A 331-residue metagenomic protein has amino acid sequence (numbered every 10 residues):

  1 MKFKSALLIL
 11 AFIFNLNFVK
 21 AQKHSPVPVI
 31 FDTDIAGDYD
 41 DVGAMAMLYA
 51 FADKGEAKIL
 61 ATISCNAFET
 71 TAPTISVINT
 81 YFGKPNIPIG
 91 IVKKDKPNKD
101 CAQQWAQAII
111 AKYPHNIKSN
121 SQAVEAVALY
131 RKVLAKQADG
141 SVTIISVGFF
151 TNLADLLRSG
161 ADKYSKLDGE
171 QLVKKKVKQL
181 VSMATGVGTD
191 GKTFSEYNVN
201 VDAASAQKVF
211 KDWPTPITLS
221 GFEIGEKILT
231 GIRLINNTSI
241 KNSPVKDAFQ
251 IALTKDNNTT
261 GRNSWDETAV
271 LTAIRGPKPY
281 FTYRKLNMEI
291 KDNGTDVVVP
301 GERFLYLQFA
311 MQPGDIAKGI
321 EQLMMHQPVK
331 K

Functional and structural regions predicted by a protein language model:
M1-H24: Bacterial Sec-dependent N-terminal signal peptides
Q22-K331: N-terminal acidic, glycine/proline-rich low-complexity segments
